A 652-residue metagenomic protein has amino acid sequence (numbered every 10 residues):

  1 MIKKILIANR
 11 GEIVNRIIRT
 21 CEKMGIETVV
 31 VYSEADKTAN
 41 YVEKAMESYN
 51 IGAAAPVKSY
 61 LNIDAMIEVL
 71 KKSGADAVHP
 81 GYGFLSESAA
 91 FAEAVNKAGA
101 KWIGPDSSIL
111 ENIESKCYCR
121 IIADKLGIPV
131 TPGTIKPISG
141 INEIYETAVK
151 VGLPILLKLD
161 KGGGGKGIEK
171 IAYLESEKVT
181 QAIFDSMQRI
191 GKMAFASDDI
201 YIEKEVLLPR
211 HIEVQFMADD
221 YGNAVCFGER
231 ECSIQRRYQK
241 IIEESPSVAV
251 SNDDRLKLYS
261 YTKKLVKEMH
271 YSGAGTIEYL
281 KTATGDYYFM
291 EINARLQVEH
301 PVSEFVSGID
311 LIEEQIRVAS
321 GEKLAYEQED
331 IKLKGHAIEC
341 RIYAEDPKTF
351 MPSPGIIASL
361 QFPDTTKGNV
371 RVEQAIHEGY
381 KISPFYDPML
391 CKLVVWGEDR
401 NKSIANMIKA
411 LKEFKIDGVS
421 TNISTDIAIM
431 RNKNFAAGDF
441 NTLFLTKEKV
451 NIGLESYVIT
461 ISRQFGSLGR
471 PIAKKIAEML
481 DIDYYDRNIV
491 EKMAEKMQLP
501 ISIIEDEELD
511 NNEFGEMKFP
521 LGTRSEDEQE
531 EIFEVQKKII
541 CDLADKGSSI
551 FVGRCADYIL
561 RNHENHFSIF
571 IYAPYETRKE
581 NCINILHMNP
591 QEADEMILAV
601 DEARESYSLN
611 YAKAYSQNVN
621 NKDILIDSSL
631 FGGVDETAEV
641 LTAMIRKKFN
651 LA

Functional and structural regions predicted by a protein language model:
M1-K125, I138-E146: ATP-binding N-terminal substructure of ATP-dependent carboxylate-amine bond-forming enzymes
L6-K23, S48, S73, K101-G104 (+3 more regions): ATP-dependent carboxylate activation and anion-phosphoryl transfer catalytic cores that bind Mg-ATP to form
I141, K150, S197-D198, Y261-V266 (+3 more regions): Phosphate-interacting basic helix/loop segments used at nucleotide- and nucleic-acid interfaces
I461-K474: Glycine-rich phosphate-binding P-loop
D483-E495: Short beta-strand-centered segment that lines the nucleotide-binding/catalytic pocket of NTP-utilizing
A494-S548: ATP-dependent small-molecule kinase phosphotransfer cores that center on conserved nucleotide phosphate-binding segments
N512-F519, Y558, N589-V634: Small-molecule kinase domains that catalyze NTP-dependent phosphoryl transfer to phosphate-bearing small molecules
N562-I585, P590-V600: Conserved phosphate-donor/acceptor-positioning beta-strand/loop module used by diverse small-molecule
